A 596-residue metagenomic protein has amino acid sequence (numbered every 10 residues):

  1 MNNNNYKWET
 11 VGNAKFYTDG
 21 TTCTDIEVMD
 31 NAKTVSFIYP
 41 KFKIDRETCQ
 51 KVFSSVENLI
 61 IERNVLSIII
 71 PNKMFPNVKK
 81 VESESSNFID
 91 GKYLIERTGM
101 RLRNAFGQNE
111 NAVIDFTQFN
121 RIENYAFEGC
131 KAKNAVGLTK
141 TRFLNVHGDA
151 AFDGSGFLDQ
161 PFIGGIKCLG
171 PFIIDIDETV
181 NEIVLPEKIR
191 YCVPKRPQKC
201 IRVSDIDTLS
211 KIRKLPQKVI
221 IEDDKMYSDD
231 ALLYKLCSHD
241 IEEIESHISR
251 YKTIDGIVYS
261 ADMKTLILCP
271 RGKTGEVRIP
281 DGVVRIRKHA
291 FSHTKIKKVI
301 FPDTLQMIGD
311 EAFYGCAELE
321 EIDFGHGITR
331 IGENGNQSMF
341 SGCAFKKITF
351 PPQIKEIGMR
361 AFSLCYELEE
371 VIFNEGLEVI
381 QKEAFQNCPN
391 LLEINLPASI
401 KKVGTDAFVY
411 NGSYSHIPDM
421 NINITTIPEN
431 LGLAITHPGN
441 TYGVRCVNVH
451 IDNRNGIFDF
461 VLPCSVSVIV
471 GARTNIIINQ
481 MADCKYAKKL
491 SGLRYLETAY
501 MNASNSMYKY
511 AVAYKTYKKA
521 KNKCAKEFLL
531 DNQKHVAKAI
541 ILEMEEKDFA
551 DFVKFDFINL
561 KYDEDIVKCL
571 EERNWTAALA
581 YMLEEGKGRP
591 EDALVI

Functional and structural regions predicted by a protein language model:
M1-E123, E128-V146, D153-G170, I176-R285 (+9 more regions): Structural signature of tandem-repeat unit edges
M1-N3, A593-I596: Gram-positive cell-envelope targeting signals
S210, F362, F385, A580: Alpha-helical elements of the RecA-like P-loop NTPase motor core of helicases
D531-A593: Extended alpha-helical scaffolding segments
